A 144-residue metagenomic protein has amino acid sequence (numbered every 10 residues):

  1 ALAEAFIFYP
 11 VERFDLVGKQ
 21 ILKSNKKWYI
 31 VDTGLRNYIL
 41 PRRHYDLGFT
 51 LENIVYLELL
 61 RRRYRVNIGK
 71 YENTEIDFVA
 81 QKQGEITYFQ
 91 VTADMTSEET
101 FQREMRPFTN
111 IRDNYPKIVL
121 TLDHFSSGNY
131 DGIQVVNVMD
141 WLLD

Functional and structural regions predicted by a protein language model:
A1-I86: Accessory nucleic acid-recognition modules appended to NTPase machines
R65, P116, G132-Q134: Conserved beta-strand segments of alpha/beta enzyme cores
I76-D77, S97-T100, F125-Y130: Short active-site-adjacent structural elements
G84-T96, E104: Active-site ExK catalytic segment of metal-dependent nucleases
F89, I118, L142-L143: C-terminal structured domain segments across diverse proteins
R106-Y115: Arginine/glycine-rich "motif VI" loop of SF2 helicases in the C-terminal RecA-like domain
N114-L122: Short, hydrophobic beta-strand segments that form beta-sheet elements in well-ordered domains
H124-D144: Domain-level recognition of nuclease-like catalytic cores that cleave nucleotide substrates
